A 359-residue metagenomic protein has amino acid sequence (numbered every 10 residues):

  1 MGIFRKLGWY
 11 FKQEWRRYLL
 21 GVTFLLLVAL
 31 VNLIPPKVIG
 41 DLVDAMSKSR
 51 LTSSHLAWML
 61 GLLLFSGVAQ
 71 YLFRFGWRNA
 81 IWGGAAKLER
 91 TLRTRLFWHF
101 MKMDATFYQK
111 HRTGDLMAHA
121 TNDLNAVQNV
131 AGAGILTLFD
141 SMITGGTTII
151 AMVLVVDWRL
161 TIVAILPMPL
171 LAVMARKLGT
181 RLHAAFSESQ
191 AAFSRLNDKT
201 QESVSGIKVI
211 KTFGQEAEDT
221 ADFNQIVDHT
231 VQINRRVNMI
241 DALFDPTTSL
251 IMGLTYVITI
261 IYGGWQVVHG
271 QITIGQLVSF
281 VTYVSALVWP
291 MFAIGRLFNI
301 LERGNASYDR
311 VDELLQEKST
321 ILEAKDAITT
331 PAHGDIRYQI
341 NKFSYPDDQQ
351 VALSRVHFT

Functional and structural regions predicted by a protein language model:
M1-W15, L116, A120: A short amphipathic helical element positioned immediately N-terminal to and/or at the very start of a transmembrane
G8, R16-K37, D41, M59 (+7 more regions): Alpha-helical segments in transporter systems
Y18-F73, L154-R159, G270-I274: Transmembrane helix-loop-helix hairpins at lipid-water interfaces of multipass membrane proteins, especially the type-1
P36-G40, A69, I135-G179, V231 (+2 more regions): A hydrophobic transmembrane-helix motif
A105-T106, N122-A131, I135, F139 (+7 more regions): An intracellular "coupling" helix at the cytosolic face of ABC transporter transmembrane type-1 domains
Q215, M239, L287-L314: Cytosolic ends of transmembrane helices, especially the final helix of ABC transmembrane type-1 domains
L315-T359: Primarily ABC-family ATPase nucleotide-binding module
